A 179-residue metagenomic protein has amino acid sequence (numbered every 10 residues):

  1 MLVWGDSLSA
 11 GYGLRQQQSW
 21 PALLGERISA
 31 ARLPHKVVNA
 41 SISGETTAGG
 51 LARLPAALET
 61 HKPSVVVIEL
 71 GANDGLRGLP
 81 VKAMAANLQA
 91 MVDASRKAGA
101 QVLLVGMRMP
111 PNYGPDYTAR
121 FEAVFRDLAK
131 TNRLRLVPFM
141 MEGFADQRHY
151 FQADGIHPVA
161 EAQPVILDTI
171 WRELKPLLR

Functional and structural regions predicted by a protein language model:
M1-S43, R53-K62: Serine-esterase "nucleophile elbow" of acetyl-processing enzymes
L33, G49-R179: Alpha-helical cap/lid subdomain in secreted, periplasmic, or secretory-pathway luminal O-acyl-processing enzymes
G44-A48: Acidic-and-aromatic substrate-binding clefts and catalytic sites of carbohydrate-active enzymes
